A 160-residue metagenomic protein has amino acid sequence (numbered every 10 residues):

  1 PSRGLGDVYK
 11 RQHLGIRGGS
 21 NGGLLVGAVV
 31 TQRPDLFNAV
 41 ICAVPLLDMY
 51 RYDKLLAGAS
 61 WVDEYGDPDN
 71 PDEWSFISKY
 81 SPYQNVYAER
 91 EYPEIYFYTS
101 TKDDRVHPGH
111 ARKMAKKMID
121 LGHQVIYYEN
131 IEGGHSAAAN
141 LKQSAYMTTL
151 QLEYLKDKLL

Functional and structural regions predicted by a protein language model:
P1-Y9: Single conserved hydrophobic/aromatic residue that forms the stacking wall/gate of nucleotide- or nucleobase-binding
K10-K54: Primarily recognizes the serine-hydrolase "nucleophile elbow" in alpha/beta-hydrolase and SGNH/GDSL folds
S20, T101, I131: Residue-level signal for short, function-critical loop segments
P45-Y92: Mobile cap/lid helix-loop segments that gate and shape the active-site cleft of serine hydrolases
E89-I95, L121-H123: Short, proline-enriched alpha-helix->beta-strand connector loops that line the catalytic pocket of alpha/beta-hydrolase
F97-T99, D103: Short beta-strand/loop motif that positions the catalytic acidic residue of the alpha/beta-hydrolase fold
D104-K113: Conserved alpha/beta-hydrolase "acid-adjacent" motif
R112, K116-L160: C-terminal catalytic histidine-bearing segment of alpha/beta-hydrolase fold enzymes
